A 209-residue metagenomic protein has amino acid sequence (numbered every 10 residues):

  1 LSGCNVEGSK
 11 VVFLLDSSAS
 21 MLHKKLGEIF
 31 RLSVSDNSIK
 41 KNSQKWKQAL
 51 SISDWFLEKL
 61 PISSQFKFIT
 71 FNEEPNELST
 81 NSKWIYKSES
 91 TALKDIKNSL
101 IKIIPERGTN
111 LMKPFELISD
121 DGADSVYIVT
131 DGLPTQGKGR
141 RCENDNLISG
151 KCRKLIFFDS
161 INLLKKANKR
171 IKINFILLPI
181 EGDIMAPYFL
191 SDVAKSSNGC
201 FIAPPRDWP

Functional and structural regions predicted by a protein language model:
L1-N5, S9, N174: Extracellular/lumenal/periplasmic "stalk" regions immediately C-terminal to a signal peptide or transmembrane helix
N5-G8, L14, K40, E74 (+3 more regions): Long, low-hydrophobicity, acidic/polar, solvent-exposed interaction domains
E7-S82, P114-F115, S119-T130: Von Willebrand factor
G8, W46, L50-L57, L93 (+5 more regions): Extracytoplasmic/secreted envelope proteins and their assembly/folding machinery, especially bacterial periplasmic
K24-L32, K47, K113, D121 (+5 more regions): Scaffold/interface architecture of coatomer-like assemblies
S33-W46, F56, S82-Y86, S99-P105 (+2 more regions): Second-shell loop/turn segments in exported
L50, N76, W84-Y127, P134-Q136 (+1 more regions): Von Willebrand factor
G132-S196, P204: VWA/integrin I-like adhesion module and closely mimicked acidic/polar interface patches used
